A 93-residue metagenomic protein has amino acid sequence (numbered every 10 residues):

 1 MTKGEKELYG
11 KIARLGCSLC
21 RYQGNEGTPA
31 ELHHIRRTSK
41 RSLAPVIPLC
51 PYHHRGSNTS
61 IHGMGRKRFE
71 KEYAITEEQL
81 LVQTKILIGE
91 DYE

Functional and structural regions predicted by a protein language model:
T2-E31: Short cysteine-rich loop/turn motifs with clustered Cys
E5, S39, E77-L81: Short amphipathic alpha-helical segments that mediate assembly, nucleic-acid/protein binding, or membrane association
I12, H34, C50: Divalent metal-coordination and catalytic microenvironments
N25, I47-E70: Short Cys/His-centered divalent metal-binding micro-motifs
E31-L32, T59, E77: Charged, low-complexity intrinsically disordered segments
R36-V46, E72: Short linker/helix segments within small regulatory modules
P51-Y52, E72-E93: Short Fe-S-cluster ligation motifs
